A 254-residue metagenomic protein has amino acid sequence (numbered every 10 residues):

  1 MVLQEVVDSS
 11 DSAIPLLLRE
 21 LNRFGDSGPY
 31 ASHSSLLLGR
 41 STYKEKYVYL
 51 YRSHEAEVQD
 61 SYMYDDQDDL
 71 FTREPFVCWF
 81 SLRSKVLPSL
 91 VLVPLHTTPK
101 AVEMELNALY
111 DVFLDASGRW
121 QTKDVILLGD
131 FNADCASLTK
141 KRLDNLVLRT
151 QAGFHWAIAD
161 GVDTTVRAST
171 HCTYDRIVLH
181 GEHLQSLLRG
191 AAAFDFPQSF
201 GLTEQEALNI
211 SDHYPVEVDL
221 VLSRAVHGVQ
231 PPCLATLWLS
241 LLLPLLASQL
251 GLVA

Functional and structural regions predicted by a protein language model:
M1-A254: Divalent cation-coordinating acidic motifs and surrounding scaffolds that mediate Ca2+/Mg2+/Mn2+/Zn2+-dependent binding
